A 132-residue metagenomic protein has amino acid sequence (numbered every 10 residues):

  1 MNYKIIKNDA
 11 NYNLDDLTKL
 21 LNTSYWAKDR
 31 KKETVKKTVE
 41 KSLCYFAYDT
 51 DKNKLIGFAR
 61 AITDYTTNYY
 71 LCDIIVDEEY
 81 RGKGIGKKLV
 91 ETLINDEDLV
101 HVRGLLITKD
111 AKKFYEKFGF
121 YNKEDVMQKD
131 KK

Functional and structural regions predicted by a protein language model:
M1-K32, V126: Short amphipathic alpha-helix that is part of the acyltransferase structural core
V35-K37, D96, F118-G119: Short secondary-structure boundary/capping segments
V39-D51, I56-I75: A conserved beta-strand-loop-helix scaffold within acyl/acetyltransferase catalytic domains
Y80-L89: Conserved acetyl-CoA pyrophosphate-binding loop and the N-cap/start of the following alpha-helix in GNAT-like
K88-G104, K113: Conserved acyl-CoA
V102-K132: Conserved active-site alpha-helix within GNAT-family acetyltransferase domains
